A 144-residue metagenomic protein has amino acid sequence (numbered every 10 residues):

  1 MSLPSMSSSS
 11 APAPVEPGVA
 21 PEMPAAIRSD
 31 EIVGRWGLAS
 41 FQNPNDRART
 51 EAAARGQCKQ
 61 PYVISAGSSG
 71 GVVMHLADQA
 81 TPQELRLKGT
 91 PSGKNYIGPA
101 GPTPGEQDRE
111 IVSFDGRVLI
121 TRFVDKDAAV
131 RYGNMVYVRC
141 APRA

Functional and structural regions predicted by a protein language model:
L3, A11-P24, K94-A144: Beta-sheet ligand-binding and adhesion/scaffold domains
A11-P14, Q60-Y62, T81-R86: Short N-terminal helix-initiation segments at or just after the protein's N-terminus
G18-G71: Short, solvent-exposed loop/hinge segments that bridge or flank secondary-structure elements
Q42-P44, G67-R117: Contiguous, well-ordered beta-strand patches that form the walls/edges of small beta-barrel/beta-sandwich domains
D46-A48, E84, R131: Short acidic, gly/pro-rich beta-turn/loop elements at beta-sheet edges and active-site/ligand-binding grooves
A53, V63-M74, L85-G89, Y132-A144: Extracytoplasmic/cell-surface-exposed regions of Actinobacterial cell-envelope-associated and secreted proteins
